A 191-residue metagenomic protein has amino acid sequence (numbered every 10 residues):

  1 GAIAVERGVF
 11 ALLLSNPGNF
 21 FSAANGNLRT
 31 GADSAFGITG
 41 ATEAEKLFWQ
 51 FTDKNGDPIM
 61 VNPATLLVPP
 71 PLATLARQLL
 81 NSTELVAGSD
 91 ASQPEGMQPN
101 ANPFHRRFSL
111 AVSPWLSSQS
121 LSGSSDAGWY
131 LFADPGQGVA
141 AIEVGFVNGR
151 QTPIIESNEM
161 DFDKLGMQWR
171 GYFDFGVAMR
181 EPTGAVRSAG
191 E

Functional and structural regions predicted by a protein language model:
G1-N16, L66, L165, W169-G171: Long, contiguous amphipathic alpha-helices that act as assembly "spine/axial" helices in icosahedral shell and virion
A11, S15-G31: Conserved binding/catalytic microenvironments
G26-Q50, A64-T65, P71-E191: Sequence/fold signature of self-assembling virion shell proteins
K54, P58-P63: Short gly/pro-enriched beta-turn/loop segments at secondary-structure junctions
